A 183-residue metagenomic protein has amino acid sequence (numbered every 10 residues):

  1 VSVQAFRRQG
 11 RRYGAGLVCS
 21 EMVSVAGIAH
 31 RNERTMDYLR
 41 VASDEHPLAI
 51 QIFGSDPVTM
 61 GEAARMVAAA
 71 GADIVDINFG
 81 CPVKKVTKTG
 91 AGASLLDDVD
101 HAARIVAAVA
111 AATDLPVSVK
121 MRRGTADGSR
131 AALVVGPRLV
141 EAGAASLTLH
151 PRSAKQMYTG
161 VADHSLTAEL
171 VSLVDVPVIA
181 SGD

Functional and structural regions predicted by a protein language model:
V1-D183: Flavin-dependent oxidoreductase catalytic cores
